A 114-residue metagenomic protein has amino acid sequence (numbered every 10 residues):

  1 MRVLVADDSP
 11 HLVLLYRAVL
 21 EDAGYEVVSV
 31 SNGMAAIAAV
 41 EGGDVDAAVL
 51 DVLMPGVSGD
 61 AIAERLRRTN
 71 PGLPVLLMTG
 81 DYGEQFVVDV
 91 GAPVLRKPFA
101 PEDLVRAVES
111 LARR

Functional and structural regions predicted by a protein language model:
L14-D22: Charged docking surfaces used in two-component/phosphorelay signaling
G24-S31, A39: Short hydrophobic/Thr-rich beta-strand motif most characteristic of the beta2 strand and flanking loop of CheY-like
S31-A35, V57-I62: Acidic catalytic/metal-coordinating carboxylates
A38, D60-G72: Short amphipathic alpha-helix used as the core "switch/output" element in two-component signaling
D51: Active-site residues of response regulator receiver
M54: Receiver (REC) domain active-site loop signature in two-component systems and cognate sites in sensor histidine kinases
M78-T79: Hydrophobic/aromatic residues positioned on beta-strands within the core alpha/beta folds
F99-A112: C-terminal output helix
